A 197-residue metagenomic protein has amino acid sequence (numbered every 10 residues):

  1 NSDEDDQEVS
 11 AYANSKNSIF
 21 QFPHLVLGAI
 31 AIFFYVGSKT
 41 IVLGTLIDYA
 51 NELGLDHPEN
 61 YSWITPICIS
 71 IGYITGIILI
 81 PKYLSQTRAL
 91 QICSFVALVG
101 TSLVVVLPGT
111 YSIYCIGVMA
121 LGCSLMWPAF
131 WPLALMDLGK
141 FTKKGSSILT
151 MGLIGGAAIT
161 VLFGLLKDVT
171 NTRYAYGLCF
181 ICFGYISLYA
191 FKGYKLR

Functional and structural regions predicted by a protein language model:
N1, L178-R197: Multi-pass alpha-helical transporter architecture, strongest for 12-TM Major Facilitator/SLC carriers used
S18-W63: Extracytoplasmic gate region of multi-pass secondary transporters
N60-I69, M151-L153: Transmembrane alpha-helical segments of major facilitator superfamily
G72-Q86, K167: Helix-to-loop junctions at the C-terminal end of transmembrane segments in multipass secondary transporters
R88-L103: Structural signature of the two symmetry-related core transmembrane helices
Y111-M126: Hydrophobic core of transmembrane alpha-helices in multi-pass small-molecule transporters, especially MFS/SLC-type
S124-G139: Intracellular juxtamembrane helix-capping segments at the cytosolic ends of symmetry-related transmembrane helices
L162-C182: A membrane-interface helix-boundary motif in multi-pass transporters
